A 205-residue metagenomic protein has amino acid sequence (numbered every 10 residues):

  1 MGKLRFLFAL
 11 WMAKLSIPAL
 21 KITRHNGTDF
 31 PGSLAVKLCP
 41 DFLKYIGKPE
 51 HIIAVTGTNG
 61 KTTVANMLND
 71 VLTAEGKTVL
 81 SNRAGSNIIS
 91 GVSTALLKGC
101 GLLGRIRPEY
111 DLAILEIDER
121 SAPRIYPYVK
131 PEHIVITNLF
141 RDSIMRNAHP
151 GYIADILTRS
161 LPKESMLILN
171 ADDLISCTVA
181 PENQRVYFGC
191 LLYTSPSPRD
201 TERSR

Functional and structural regions predicted by a protein language model:
K3-G189: Phosphate-binding loop of NTP-binding sites
Y193-D200: Conserved small/polar residues in nucleotide/adenosyl-binding loops
